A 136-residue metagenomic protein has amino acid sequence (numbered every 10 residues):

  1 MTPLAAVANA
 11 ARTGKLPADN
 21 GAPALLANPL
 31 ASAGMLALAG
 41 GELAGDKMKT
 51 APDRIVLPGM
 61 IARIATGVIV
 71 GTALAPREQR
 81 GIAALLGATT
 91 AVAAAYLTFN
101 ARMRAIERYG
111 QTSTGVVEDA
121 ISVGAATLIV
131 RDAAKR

Functional and structural regions predicted by a protein language model:
M1-R136: Short amphipathic, positively biased membrane-proximal segments that drive organelle/inner-membrane targeting
